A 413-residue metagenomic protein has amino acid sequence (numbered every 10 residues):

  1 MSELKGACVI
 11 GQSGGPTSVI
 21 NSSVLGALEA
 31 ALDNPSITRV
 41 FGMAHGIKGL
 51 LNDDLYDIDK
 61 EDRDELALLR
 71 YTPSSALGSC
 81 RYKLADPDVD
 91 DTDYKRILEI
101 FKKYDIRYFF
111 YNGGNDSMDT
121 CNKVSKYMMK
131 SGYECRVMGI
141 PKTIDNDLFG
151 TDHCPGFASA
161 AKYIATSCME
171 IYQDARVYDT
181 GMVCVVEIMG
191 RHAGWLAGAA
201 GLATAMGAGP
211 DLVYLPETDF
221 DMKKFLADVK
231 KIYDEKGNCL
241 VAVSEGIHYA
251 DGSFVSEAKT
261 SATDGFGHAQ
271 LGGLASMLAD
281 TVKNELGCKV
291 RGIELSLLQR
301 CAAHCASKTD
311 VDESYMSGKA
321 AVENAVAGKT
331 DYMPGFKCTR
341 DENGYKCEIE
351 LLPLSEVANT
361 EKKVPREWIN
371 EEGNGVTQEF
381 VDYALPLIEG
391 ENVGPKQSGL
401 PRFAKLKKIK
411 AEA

Functional and structural regions predicted by a protein language model:
M1-S2, N52-R107, D116-S117, P155-F157 (+1 more regions): Glycine-rich oxoanion-binding loops at beta->alpha junctions
S2-D54: N-terminal phosphate-binding or glycine-rich loops at protein starts, especially the Walker A/P-loop of NTPases
L4-I10, L69-K83, K142-D152, T180-M182 (+1 more regions): Gly-rich Lys/Arg/Thr-decorated short loops/hinges at beta-loop-alpha junctions or inter-strand turns that position
S13-G15, M43-K48, R81-Y82, G114-N115 (+6 more regions): Short, ordered loop/turn segments at secondary-structure junctions
T17-A27, L50-L51, D93-K95, N115-K123 (+5 more regions): Short glycine/serine/threonine-rich phosphate/pyrophosphate-binding segments that cradle anionic phosphate groups
I100, Y108-G113, D119-E134, M138 (+1 more regions): Accessory alpha-helical/coil subdomains and C-terminal extensions that flank or cap enzyme catalytic cores
E257-A413: C-terminal non-catalytic interaction/assembly regions of soluble proteins
